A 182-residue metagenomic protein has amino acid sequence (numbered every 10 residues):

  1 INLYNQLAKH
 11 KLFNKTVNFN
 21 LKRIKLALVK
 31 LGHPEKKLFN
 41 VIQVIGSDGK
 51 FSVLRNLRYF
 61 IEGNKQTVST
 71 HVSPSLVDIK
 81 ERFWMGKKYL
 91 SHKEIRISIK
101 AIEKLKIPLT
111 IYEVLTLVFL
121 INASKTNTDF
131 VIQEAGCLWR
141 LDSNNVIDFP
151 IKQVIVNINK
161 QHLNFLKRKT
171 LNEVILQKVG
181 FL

Functional and structural regions predicted by a protein language model:
I1-V17: Charged, amphipathic alpha-helical linker segments immediately N-terminal to NTP-binding catalytic cores
V17, L21, L28-K30, P34-L38 (+3 more regions): ATP-dependent carboxylate-amine ligase catalytic core
I42-V44: Hydrophobic anchor at the beta1->P-loop junction of P-loop NTPases
S52-N56: Hydrophobic positions on the alpha1 helix immediately C-terminal to the Walker A/P-loop
K152-N159, L182: Conserved beta-strand/loop subsegment of P-loop NTPase cores
I175-L182: Membrane-proximal helix-turn-helix segments that form the acceptor-binding/catalytic region of lipid-linked
